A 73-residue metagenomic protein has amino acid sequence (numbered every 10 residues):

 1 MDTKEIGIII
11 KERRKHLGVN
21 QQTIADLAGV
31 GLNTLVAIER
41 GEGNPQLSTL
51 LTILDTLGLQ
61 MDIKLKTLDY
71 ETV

Functional and structural regions predicted by a protein language model:
M1-E5: A detector for short, charged/polar N-terminal pre-domain segments
I8-T23: Short basic helix-loop element that most often maps to the first helix and adjoining turn of HTH DNA-binding modules
V19-T34: Short alpha-helical DNA-recognition segment
S48-K64: DNA major-groove recognition helix of helix-turn-helix/homeodomain DNA-binding modules
D62-V73: Short, charged recognition helix plus adjacent turn of helix-turn-helix-like nucleic-acid-binding domains
